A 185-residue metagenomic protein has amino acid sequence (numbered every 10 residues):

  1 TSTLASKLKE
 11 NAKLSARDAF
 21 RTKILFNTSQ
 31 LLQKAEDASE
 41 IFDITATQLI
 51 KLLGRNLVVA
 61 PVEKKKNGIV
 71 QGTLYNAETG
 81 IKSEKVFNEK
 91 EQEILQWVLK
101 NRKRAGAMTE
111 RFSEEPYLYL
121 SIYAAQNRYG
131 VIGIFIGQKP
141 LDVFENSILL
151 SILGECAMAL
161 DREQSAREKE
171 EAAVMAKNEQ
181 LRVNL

Functional and structural regions predicted by a protein language model:
T1-N11: Transmembrane alpha-helices and immediately adjacent membrane-cytoplasm interface residues in multi-pass integral
K9-R21, E163-Q180: Short, charged amphipathic alpha-helical "coupling" segments at sensory-output junctions in signaling proteins
A16-L32, E36, E179, N184: Membrane-cytosol interface motif
N27-R162, R167, E171: GAF sensory domains
